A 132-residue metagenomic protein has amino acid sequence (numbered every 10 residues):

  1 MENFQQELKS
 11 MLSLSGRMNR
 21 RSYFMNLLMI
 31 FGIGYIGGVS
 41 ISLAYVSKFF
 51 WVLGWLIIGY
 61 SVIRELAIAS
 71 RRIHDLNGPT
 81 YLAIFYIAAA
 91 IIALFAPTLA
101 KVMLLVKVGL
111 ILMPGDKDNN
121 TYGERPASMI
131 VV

Functional and structural regions predicted by a protein language model:
M1-I33, E65-L82, G109-V132: Membrane-interface extramembranous regions at the lipid-water interface
F31-R64, Y86-L112: Membrane-helix interface segments in multi-pass membrane proteins
